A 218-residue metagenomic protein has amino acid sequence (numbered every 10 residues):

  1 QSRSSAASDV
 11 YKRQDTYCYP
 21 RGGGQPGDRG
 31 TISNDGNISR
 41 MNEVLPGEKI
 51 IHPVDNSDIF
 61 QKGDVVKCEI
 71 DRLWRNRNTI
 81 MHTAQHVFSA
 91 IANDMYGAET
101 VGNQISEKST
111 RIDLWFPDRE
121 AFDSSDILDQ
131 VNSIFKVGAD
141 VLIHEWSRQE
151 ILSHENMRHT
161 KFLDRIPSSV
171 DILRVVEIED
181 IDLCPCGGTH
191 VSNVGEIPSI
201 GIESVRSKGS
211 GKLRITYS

Functional and structural regions predicted by a protein language model:
Q1-A7, Y11: Single conserved hydrophobic/aromatic residue that forms the stacking wall/gate of nucleotide- or nucleobase-binding
D9-T31: A positional/architectural concept
G23, H86, I112, G188 (+1 more regions): Divalent metal-coordination and catalytic microenvironments
T79-M95, L183-N193: Histidine-centered catalytic micro-motifs
S106-I112: Short, conserved phosphate-binding/catalytic loop or strand-edge motifs used in phosphoryl-/nucleotidyl-transfer
F116-I127: Glycine- and Gly-Pro-enriched alpha-helical subdomains that act as flexible, kink-prone "lid/hinge" or packing modules
D126-G209: Non-catalytic interaction/regulatory segments
